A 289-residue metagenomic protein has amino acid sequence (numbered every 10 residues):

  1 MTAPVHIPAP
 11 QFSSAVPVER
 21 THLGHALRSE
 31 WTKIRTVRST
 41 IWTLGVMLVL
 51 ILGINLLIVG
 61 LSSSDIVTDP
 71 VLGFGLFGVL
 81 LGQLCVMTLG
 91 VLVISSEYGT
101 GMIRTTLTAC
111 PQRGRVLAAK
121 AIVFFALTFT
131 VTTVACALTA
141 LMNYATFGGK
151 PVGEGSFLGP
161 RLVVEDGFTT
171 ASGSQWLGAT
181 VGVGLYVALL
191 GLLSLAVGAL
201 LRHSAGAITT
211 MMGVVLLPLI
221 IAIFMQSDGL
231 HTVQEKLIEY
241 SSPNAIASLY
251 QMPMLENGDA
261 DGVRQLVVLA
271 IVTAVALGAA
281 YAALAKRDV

Functional and structural regions predicted by a protein language model:
A3, P17-R20, L61-S64, G149-F168 (+1 more regions): Terminal transmembrane helical anchor/hairpin motif
Q11-R28: Short, membrane-interfacial amphipathic segments enriched in basic
G24-R35, L255: Cytosolic juxtamembrane amphipathic/interface segments immediately preceding and feeding into a transmembrane helix
K33, W42-T43, M47, G53-G99 (+2 more regions): Membrane-embedded or membrane-proximal helical elements that form or frame transporter/channel pores
C85-G90, P160-L201, V268-A280: Hydrophobic alpha-helical transmembrane segments of polytopic membrane proteins
G90-G114, A121: Transmembrane helix boundary and interhelical loop/hinge segments in multi-pass membrane proteins
G114-A140: Selective transmembrane-helix segments that form parts of the transport pathway or gating/packing helices in multipass
Y281-V289: Membrane-interface capping segments at transmembrane-helix boundaries
